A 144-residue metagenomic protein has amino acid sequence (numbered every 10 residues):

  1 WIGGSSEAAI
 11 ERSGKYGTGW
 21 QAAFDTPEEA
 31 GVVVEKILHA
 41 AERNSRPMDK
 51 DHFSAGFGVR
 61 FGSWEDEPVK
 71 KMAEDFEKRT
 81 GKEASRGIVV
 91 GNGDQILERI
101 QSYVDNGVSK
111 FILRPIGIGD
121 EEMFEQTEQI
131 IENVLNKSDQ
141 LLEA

Functional and structural regions predicted by a protein language model:
W1-A144: Active-site-adjacent structural elements that line small-molecule/cofactor binding pockets in enzymes
